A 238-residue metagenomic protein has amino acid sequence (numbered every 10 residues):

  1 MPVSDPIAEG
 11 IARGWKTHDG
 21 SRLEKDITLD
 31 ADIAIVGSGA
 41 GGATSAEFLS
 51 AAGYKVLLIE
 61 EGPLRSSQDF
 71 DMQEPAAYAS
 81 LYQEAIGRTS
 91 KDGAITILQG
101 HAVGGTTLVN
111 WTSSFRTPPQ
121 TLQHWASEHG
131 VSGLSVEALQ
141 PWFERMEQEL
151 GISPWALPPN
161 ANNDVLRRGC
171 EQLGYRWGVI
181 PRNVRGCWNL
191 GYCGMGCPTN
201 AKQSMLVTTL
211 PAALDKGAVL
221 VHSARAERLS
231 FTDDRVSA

Functional and structural regions predicted by a protein language model:
M1-G14, S132-E227: Conserved redox-cofactor binding core of oxidoreductases
M1-I33, A51, K91: Extreme N-terminal leader/targeting segments of oxidoreductases
D32-L58: N-terminal Rossmann-like FAD-binding beta1-loop-alpha1 element of flavoenzymes
E47-F48, S67-F70, T106: Short, solvent-exposed loop/turn and secondary-structure capping segments
P63-R65: Acidic glycine-/aspartate-rich tracts in secreted/extracellular proteins
A76-W155, C197: Redox-cofactor-proximal catalytic regions of oxidoreductases
R228-A238: Conserved beta-strand-loop-beta-strand element in the redox core of flavoprotein oxidoreductases
